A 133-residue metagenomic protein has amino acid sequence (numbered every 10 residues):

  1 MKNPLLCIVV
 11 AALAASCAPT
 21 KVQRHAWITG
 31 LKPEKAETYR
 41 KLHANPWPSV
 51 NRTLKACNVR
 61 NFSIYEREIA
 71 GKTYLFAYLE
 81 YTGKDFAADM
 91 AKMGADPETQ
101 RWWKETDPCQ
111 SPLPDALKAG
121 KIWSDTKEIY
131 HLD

Functional and structural regions predicted by a protein language model:
P4-L13: Sec-dependent N-terminal signal peptides
V22-A36: Terminal, regulation- and interaction-focused segments at domain boundaries
P33-T38, G71, G83-F86: Short, polar/acidic, helix-capping and beta-turn segments at strand->helix junctions that line the mouths
K35-R60: Short amphipathic alpha-helical segments
T53-R60, E80-W123: An amphipathic, aromatic/His-enriched active-site/gating alpha helix that lines ligand/cofactor pockets
Y65-I69: Short beta-strand micro-motifs enriched in acidic
T73-L79: A generic structural motif
